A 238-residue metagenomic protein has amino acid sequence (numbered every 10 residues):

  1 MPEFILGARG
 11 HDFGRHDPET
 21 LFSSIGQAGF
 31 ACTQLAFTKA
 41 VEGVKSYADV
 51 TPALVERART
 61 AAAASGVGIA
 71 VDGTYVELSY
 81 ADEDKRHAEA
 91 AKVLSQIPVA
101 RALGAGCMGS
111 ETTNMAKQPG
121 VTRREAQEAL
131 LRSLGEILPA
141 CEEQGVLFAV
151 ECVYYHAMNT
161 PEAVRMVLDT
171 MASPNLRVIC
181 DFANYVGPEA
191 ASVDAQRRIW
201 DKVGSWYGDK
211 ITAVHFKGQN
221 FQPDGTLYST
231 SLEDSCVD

Functional and structural regions predicted by a protein language model:
M1-H16: Boundary/entry segment of secreted carbohydrate-active catalytic domains
P2-L6, S24-F30: A short, Lys/Arg-enriched amphipathic alpha-helix followed by its capping loop at the start of a domain
D12-G14, F37-K39, Y75-L78, T112-K117 (+3 more regions): Active-site-proximal loop/turn and secondary-structure-junction residues that shape catalytic pockets, frequently
E19-T20, S24, E56-R57, A61-S65 (+1 more regions): Active-site acidic/histidine proton-transfer and metal-coordination neighborhood in alpha/beta enzyme cores
A31, G68, G106, T212: Short acidic/polar active-site loop segments enriched in Thr and Asp
T33, E125, R132-C236: Acidic/histidine-rich catalytic cores of soluble enzymes
Q34-R59, T112-P119: Glycine-rich, proline-tolerant flexible connector loops at the mouths of alpha/beta enzymes
